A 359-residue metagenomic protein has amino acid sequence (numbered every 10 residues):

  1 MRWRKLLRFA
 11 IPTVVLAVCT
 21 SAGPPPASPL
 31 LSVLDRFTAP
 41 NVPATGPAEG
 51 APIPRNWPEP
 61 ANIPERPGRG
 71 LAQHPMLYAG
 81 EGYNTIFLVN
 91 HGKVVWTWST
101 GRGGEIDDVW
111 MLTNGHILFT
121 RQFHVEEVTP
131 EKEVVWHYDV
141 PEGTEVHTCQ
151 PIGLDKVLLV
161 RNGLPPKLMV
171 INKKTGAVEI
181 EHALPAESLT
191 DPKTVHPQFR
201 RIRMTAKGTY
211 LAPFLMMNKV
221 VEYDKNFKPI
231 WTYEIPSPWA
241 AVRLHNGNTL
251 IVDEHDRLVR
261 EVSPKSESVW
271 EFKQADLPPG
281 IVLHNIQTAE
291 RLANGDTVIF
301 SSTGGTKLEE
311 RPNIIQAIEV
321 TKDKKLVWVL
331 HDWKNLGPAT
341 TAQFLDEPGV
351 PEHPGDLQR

Functional and structural regions predicted by a protein language model:
M1-I11: Bacterial N-terminal signal peptides that target proteins for export
F9-C19: Bacterial N-terminal signal peptides
G23-R359: Histidine-/acidic-rich catalytic cores in large beta-rich domains
